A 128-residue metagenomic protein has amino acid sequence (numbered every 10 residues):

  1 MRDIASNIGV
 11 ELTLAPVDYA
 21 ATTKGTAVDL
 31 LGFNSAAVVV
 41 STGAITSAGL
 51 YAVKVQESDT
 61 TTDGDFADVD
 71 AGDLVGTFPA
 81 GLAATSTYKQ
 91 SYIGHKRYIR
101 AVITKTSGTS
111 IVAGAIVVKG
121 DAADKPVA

Functional and structural regions predicted by a protein language model:
M1-L12, G32, K105-A128: C-terminal interaction-tip segments
D3-I4, K24-N34, S91-R97: Short, surface-exposed loop and linker segments with low hydrophobicity and enrichment for Pro/Ser/Thr
A15-L31, G43-L50, K54-A67, A80-S86 (+1 more regions): Surface-exposed ligand/attachment interfaces on beta-rich extracellular proteins
N34-V40, I93-I111: Noncatalytic modules at the cell exterior or secretory-pathway interfaces, chiefly beta-strand-rich lectin/adhesion
A37-V40, V53, V117: Active-site-adjacent structural patch at catalytic or cofactor/ligand-binding sites
D65-R97: Mid-chain, well-packed structural core segment of small domains
